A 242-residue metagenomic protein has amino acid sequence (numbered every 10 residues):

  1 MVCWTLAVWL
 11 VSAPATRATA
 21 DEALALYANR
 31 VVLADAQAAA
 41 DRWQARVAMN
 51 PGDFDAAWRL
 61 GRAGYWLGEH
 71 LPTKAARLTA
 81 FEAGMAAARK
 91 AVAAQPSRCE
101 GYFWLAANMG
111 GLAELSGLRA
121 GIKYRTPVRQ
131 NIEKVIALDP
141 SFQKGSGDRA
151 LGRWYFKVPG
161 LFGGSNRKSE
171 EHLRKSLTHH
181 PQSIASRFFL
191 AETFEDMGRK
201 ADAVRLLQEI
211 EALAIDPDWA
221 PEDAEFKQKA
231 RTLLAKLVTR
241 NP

Functional and structural regions predicted by a protein language model:
M1-W9: Bacterial N-terminal signal peptides
W4, R17, K227-Q228: Low-complexity, intrinsically disordered regions enriched in charged/polar residues
W9-D55, K200, V204, T232 (+1 more regions): Extreme N-terminal leader/anchor segments
D21-Q44, L60-S97, G101-K134, L138-S141 (+3 more regions): Short coil/linker segments at helix-helix boundaries
P181, S186-E192: Active-site/pore-lining binding-face segments in mid-to-C-terminal subdomains
A191-P242: Long, ordered, amphipathic alpha-helical scaffolds
